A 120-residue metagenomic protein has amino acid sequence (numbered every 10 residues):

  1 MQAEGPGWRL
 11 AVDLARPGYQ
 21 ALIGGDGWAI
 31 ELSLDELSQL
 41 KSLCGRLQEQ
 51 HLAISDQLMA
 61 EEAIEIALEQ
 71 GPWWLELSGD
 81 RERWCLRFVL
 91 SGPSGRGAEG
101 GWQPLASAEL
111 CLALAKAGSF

Functional and structural regions predicted by a protein language model:
M1-F120: Positively charged, low-complexity terminal tracts and the immediately adjacent first secondary-structure elements
